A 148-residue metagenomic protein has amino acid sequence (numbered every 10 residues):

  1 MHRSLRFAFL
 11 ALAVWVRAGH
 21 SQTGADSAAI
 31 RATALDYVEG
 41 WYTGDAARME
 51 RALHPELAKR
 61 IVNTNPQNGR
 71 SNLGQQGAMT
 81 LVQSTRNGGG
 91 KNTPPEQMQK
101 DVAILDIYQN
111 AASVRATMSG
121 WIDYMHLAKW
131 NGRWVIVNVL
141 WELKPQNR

Functional and structural regions predicted by a protein language model:
M1, D26-A29, V38, A47 (+2 more regions): Bimodal feature
M1-F7: Bacterial N-terminal signal peptides that target proteins for export
A8-R17: Bacterial N-terminal signal peptides
A18-A47, R51, P55, S71: Short, low-complexity N-terminal intrinsically disordered segments enriched in polar/charged residues
L53-E56, N63, M118-G120, K129-N131 (+1 more regions): A mature extracytoplasmic/lumenal domain signature
K59, P66, L143-P145: Flexible, glycine-rich phosphate/dinucleotide-binding loops and adjacent beta-alpha linkers at cofactor/substrate
V62-N63, N68-W121: Surface-exposed, charged secondary-structure patches
S113, I122-N147: Short beta-strand edge/turn micro-motifs at domain boundaries
